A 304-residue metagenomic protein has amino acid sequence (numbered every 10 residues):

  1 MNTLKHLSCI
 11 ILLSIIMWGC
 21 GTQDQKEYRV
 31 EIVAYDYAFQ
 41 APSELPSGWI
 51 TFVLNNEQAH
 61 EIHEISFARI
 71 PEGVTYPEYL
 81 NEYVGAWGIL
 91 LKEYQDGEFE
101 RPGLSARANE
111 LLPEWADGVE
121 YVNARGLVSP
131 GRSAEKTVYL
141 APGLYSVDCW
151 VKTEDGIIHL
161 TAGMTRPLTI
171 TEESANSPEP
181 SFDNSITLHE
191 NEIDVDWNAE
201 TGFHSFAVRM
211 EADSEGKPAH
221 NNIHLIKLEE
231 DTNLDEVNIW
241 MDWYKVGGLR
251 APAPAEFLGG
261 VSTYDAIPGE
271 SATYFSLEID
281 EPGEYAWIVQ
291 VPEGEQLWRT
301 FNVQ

Functional and structural regions predicted by a protein language model:
M1-S8: Bacterial N-terminal signal peptides that target proteins for export
I11-S14: Alpha-helical transmembrane segments
M17-G19: C-terminal motif of bacterial Sec signal peptides marking the signal peptidase cleavage site
G21-Q23: Bacterial signal peptide processing site
Y28-S47, T51-A68, A108, L112-E190 (+3 more regions): Extracellular/periplasmic metallocenter environments
Q58-A106, F203-P252: Contiguous segments within soluble domain cores/interaction surfaces
A251-G260: Short amphipathic beta-strand segments in non-cytosolic proteins
